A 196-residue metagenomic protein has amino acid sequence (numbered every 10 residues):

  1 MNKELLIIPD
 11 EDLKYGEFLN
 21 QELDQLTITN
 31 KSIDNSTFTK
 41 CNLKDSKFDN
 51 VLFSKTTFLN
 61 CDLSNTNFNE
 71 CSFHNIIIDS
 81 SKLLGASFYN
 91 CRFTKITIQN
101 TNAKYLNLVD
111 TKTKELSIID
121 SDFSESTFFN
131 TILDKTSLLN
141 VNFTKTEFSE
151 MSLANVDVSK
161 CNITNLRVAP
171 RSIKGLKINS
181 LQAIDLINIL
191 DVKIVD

Functional and structural regions predicted by a protein language model:
M1-D196: Tandem repeat scaffolds
